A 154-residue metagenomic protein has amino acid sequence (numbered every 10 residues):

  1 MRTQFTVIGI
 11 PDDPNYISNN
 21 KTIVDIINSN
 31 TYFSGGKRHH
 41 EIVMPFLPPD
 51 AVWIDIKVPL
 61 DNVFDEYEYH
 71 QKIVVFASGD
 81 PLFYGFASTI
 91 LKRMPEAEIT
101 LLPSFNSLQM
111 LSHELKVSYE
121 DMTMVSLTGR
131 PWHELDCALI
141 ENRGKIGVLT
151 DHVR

Functional and structural regions predicted by a protein language model:
M1-L102, Q109-M110, W132: Class I S-adenosyl-L-methionine
R2-I8, Q109-R154: Beta-strand/loop-alpha-helix module characteristic of Rossmann-like adenine-cofactor folds
